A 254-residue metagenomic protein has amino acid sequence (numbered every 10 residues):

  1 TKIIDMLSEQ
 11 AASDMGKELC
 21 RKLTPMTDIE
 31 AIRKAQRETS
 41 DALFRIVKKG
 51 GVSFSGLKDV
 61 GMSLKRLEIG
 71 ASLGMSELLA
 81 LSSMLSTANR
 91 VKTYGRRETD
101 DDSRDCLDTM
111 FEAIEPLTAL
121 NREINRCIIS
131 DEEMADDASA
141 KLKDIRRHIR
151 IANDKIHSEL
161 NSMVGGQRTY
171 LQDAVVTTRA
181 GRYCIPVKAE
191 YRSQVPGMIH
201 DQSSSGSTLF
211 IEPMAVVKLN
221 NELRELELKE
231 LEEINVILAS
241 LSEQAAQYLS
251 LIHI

Functional and structural regions predicted by a protein language model:
T1-K141, I145, L251-I252: Conserved amphipathic alpha-helical "coupling/scaffold" segments that transmit conformational changes between domains
S8, K65, N125, I129 (+6 more regions): Signal for well-folded cores of large energy- and translation-related assemblies
D131, A138-A152, L219, L226 (+1 more regions): Long, non-membrane, amphipathic alpha-helices that form coiled-coils
D144-K188: Extended, Lys/Arg-enriched charged tracts that mediate electrostatic binding to polyanionic substrates
A174-V175, R179-F210, N220: SMC-family hinge/dimerization module
T208-L228: Short, exposed interaction patches on small structured surface elements
E227-L251: Non-transmembrane, heptad-repeat alpha-helical coiled-coil rod segments that act as dimerization/spacing scaffolds
